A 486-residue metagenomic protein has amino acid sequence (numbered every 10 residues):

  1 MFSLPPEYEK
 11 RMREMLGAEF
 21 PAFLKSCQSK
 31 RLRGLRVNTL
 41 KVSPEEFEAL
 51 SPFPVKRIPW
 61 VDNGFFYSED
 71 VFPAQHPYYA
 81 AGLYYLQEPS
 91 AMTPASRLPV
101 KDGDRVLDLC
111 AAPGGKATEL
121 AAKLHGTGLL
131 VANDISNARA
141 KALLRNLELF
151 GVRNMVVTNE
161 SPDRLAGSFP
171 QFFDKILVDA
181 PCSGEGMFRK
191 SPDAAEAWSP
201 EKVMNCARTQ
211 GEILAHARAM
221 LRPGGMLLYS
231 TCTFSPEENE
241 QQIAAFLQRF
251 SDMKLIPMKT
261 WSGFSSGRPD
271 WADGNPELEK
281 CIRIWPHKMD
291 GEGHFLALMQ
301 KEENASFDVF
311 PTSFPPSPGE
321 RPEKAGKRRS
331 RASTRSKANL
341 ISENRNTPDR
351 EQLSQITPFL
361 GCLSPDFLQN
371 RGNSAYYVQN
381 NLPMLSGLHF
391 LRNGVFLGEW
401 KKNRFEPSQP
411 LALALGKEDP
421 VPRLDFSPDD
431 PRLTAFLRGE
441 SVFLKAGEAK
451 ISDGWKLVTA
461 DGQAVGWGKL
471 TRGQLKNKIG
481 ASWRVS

Functional and structural regions predicted by a protein language model:
M1-M15, E19-E48, E302-S486: Polybasic, low-complexity RNA-engagement segments
R33-M92: Conserved AdoMet
G103-A112: Conserved class I S-adenosyl-L-methionine
P113-G126: Conserved SAM-binding loop of SAM-dependent methyltransferases across substrates and taxa, primarily the Class I
L124-H125, L221-P223: Helix-to-beta-strand junctions that scaffold the AdoMet/dcAdoMet cofactor pocket in Class I SAM-dependent enzymes
N133-Q171: S-adenosyl-L-methionine
A138, K175-H216, C232-E240, R249 (+1 more regions): Mobile active-site "lid"/loop adjacent to the S-adenosyl-L-methionine
F173, M226-Y229, F234-N370, S374: Class I S-adenosyl-L-methionine
